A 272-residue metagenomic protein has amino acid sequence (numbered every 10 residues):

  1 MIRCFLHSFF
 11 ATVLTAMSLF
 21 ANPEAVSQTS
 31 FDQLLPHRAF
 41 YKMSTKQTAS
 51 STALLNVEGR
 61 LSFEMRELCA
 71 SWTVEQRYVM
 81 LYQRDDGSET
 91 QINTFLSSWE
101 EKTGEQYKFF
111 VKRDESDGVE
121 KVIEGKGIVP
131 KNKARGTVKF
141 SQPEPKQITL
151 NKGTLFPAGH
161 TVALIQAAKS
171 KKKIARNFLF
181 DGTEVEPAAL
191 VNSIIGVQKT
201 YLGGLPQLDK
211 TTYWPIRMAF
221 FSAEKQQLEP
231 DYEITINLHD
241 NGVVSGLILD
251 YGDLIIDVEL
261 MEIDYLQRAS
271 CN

Functional and structural regions predicted by a protein language model:
M1-V13: Bacterial N-terminal signal peptides that target proteins for export
F10-N22: Hydrophobic h-region of N-terminal signal peptides that target proteins for export in Gram-negative bacteria
P23-S71, E75-D86: N-terminal cleavable signal peptides for secretion/export
Q33-K42, A70-E75, G104-F110, D209-A219 (+1 more regions): Short, hydrophobic/aromatic-rich segments at coil-to-beta transitions
V57, T90-I92, P230: Residues that define the transmembrane beta-barrel architecture of outer-membrane proteins
G59-M65, N93-E100, G127, I234-N237: Hydrophobic/aromatic beta-strand elements that line small-molecule binding cavities or substrate pockets in beta-rich
Q76-V129: Hydrophobic/aromatic-rich structural module bridging two neighboring secondary-structure elements via a short loop
F110-N272: Mature, soluble, non-transmembrane domains
